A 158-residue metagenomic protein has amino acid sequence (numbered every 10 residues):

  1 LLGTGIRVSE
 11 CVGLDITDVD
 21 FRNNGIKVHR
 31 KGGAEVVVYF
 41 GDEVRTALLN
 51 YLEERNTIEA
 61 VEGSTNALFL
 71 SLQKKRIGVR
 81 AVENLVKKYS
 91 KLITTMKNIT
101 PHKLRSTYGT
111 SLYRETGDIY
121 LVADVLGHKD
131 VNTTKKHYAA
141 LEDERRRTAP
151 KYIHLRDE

Functional and structural regions predicted by a protein language model:
L1-G13, E115-G117, H128: A short, glycine-centered helix-capping/turn motif at helix boundaries that positions DNA-contacting or catalytic
T4, S71, T100, T107-T110 (+1 more regions): Ser/Thr-centric signal marking residues that sit in or immediately flank functional binding/regulatory motifs
T4, V8-S9, G13-A47: Conserved tyrosine-mediated DNA breakage-rejoining catalytic core shared by Y-recombinases
R7, A34-V36, E53-T57, R105 (+1 more regions): Short, cationic motifs built from Arg/Lys/His that form the positively charged side of catalytic pockets
V19-F21, G78, M96-N98, G117-H137: Short, polar N-cap/turn motifs at the start of nucleic acid-interacting alpha helices
R30-N50, S64-K87: C-terminal catalytic core of Y-nucleophile DNA break-rejoin enzymes
V38, E83-D124: Short, basic (Lys/Arg/His-rich) helix/loop patches that form interaction surfaces in the mid-to-C-terminal regions
A140-E158: DNA/chromatin major-groove-contacting recognition/catalytic segments
